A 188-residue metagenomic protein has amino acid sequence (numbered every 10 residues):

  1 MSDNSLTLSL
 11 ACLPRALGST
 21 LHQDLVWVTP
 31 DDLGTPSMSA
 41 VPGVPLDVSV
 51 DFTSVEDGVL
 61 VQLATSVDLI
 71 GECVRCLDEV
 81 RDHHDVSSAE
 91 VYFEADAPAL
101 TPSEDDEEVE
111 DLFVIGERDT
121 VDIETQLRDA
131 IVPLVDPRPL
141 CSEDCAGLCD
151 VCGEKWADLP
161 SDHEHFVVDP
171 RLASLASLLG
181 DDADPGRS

Functional and structural regions predicted by a protein language model:
M1-S188: Structured interface patches
